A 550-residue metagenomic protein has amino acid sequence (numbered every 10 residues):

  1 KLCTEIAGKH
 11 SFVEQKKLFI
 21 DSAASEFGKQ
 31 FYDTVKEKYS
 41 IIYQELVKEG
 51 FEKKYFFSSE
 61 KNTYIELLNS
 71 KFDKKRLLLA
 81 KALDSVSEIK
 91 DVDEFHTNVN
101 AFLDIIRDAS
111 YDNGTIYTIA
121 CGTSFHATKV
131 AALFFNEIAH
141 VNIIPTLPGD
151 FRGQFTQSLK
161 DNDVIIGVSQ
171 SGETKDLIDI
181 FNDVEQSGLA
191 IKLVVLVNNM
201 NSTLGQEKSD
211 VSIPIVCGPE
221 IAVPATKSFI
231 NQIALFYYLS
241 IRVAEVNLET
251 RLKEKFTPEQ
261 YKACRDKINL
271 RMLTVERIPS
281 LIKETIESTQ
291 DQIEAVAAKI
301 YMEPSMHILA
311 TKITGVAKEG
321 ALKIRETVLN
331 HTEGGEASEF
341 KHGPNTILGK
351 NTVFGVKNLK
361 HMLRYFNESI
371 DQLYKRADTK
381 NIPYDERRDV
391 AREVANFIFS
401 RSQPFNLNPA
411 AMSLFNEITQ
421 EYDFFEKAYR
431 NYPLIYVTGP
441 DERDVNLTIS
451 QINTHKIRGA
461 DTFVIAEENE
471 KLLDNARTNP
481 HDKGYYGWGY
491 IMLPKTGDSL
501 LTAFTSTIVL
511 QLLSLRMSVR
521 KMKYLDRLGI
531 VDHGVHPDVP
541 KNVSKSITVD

Functional and structural regions predicted by a protein language model:
K1-D550: A SIS-like phosphosugar-recognition module
